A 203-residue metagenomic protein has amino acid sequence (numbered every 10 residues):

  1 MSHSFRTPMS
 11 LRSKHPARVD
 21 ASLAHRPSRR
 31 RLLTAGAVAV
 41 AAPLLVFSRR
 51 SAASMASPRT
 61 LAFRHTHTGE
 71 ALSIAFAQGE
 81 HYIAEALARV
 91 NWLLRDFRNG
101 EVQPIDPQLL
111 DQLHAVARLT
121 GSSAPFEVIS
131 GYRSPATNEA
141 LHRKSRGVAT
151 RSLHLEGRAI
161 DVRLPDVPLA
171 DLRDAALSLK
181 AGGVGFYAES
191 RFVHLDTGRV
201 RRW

Functional and structural regions predicted by a protein language model:
M1-P27: N-terminal secretory signal peptides
H25-R31, V40-A56: N-terminal twin-arginine translocation
S54, R59-R64, G147-W203: Catalytic cores and adjacent binding grooves of peptidoglycan-active enzymes
E80-E127: Active-site acidic/histidine clusters and adjacent loop/turn architecture that either coordinate catalytic ions
L110-H114, N138, L169, R173: Extracytoplasmic/secreted envelope proteins and their assembly/folding machinery, especially bacterial periplasmic
V116-T120, A124, A136, D166 (+1 more regions): Sec/Tat-exported extracytoplasmic proteins
P125-E139: Acidic helix-start/capping segments at beta-turn-to-alpha-helix junctions
A136-T150: Charged, often glycine-rich, active-site loop that binds/positions anionic groups
